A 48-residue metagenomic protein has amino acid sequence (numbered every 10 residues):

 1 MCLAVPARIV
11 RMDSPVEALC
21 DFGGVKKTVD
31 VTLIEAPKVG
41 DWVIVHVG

Functional and structural regions predicted by a protein language model:
C2-G48: Compact, glycine-rich, soluble single-domain proteins
